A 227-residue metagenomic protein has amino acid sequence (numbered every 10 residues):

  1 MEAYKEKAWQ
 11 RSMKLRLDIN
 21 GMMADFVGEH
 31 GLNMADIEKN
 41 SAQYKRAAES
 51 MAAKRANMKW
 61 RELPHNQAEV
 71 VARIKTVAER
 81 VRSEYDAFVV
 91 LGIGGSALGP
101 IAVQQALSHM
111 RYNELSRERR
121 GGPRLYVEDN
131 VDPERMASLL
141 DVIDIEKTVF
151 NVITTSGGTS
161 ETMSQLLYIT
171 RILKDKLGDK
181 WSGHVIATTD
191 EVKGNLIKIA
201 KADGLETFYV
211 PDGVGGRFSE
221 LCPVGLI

Functional and structural regions predicted by a protein language model:
E2-R82: Extended, charge-enriched "interface" segments that sit outside catalytic cores
E79-L226: Glycine-rich phosphate-binding loops that contact phosphosugars or nucleotide phosphates
